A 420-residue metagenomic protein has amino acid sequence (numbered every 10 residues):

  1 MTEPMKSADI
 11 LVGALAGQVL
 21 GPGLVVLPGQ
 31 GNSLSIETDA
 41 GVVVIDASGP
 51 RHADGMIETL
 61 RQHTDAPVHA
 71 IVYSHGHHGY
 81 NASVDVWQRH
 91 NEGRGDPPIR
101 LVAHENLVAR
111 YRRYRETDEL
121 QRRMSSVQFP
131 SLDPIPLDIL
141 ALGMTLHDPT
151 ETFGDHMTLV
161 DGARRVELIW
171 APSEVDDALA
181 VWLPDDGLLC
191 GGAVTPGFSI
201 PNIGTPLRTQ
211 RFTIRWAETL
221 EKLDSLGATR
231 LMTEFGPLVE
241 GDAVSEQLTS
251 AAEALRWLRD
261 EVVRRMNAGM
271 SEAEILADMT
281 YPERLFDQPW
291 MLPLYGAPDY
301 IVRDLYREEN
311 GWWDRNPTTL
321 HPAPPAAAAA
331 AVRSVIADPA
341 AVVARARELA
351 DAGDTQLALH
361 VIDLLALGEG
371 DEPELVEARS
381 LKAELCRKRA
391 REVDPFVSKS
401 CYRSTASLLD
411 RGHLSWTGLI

Functional and structural regions predicted by a protein language model:
M1-M5, E119-L120, L226-T229, L238-I420: Accessory terminal helices/loops
G13-T64, A180-A193: Conserved beta-strand hairpin/beta-sheet module of binuclear metal-dependent hydrolase folds, prominently
G23, I36, D46, L60 (+9 more regions): Divalent metal-coordination and catalytic microenvironments
A40, R51-L101: Active-site metal-binding motif and surrounding structural segment of the metallo-beta-lactamase
V42, G49-R51, T158, R165-A268: Metallo-beta-lactamase
A47-G49, G76, N106, A193-V194 (+3 more regions): Active-site metal-binding loops of divalent metal-dependent hydrolases
S83-V86, Y111-T117, I200-I203, D242-S245: Short acidic, glycine/serine/threonine-rich loops at helix termini
A109-W170, R215-G227: Metallo-beta-lactamase
